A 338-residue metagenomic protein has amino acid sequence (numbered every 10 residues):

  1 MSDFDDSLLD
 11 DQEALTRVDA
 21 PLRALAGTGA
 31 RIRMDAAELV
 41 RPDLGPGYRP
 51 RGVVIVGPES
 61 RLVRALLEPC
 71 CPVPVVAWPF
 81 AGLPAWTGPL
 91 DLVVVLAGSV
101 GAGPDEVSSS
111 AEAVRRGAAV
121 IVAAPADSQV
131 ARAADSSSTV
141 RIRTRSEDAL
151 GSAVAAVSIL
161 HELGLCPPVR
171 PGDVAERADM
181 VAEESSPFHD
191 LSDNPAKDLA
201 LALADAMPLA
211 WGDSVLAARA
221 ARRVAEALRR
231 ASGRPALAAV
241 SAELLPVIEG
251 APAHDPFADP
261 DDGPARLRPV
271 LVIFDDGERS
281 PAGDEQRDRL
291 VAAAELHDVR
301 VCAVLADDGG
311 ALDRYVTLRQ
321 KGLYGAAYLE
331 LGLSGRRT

Functional and structural regions predicted by a protein language model:
M1-V40, E68, A118-A126, V130-S138 (+4 more regions): Phosphate-moiety recognition in structured ligand-binding domains
Q12, R17-A20, A24, A30-G45 (+2 more regions): Active-site phosphate/pyrophosphate-binding segments
V18-L22, P50-C71, L216-R229, D284-R289: Short, charged N-terminal beta->alpha structural module
G47-A182: Glycine-rich phosphate-binding loops that contact phosphosugars or nucleotide phosphates
I55-E59, L96-S99, A123-P125, W211-V215 (+2 more regions): Structural motif
R64-V76, E226-L237, A293-D298: Short helix-loop-beta junction
V75-G82, A123-P125, T144, R234-P246 (+1 more regions): A generic structural motif
A85, V93-S108, I248-P281: Glycine-rich, anion-gripping cofactor-binding loops and their flanking helix/strand elements in enzyme active sites
